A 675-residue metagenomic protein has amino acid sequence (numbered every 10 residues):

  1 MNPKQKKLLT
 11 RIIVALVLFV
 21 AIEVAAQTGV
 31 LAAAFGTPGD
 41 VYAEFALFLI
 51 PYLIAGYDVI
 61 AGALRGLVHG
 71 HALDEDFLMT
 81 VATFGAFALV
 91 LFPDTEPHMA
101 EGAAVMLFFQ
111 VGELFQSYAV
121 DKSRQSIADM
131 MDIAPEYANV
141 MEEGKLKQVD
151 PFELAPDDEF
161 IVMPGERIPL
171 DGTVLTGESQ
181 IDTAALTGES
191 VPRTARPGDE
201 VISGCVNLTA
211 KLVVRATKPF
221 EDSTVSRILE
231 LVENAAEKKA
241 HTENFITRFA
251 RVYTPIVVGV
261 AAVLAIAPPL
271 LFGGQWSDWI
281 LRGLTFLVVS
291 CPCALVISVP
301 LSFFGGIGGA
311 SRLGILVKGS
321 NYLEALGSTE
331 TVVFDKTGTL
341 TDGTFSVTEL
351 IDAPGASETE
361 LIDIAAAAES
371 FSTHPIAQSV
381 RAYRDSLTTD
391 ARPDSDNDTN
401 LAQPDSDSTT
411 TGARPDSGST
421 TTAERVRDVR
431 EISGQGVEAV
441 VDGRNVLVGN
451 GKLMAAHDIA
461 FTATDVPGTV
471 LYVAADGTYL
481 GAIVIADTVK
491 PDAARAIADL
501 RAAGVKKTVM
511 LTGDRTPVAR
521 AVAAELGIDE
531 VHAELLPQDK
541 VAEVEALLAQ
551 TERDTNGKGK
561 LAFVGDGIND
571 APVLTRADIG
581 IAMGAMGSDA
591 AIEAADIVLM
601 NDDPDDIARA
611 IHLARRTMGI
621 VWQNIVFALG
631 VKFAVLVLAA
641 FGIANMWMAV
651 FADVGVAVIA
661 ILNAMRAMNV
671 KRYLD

Functional and structural regions predicted by a protein language model:
M1-V14, A25, Y253: N-terminal membrane topogenic signal
L16-V17, N244-G273, R282-F303, W622-F651: Bilayer-spanning, highly hydrophobic alpha-helical transmembrane segments
E23, F48-Y137, M141, A155-F160 (+6 more regions): Actuator/coupling domain of P-type ATPases
L64-L73, F115-D129, L301-S320, M665-D675: Juxtamembrane helix-loop transition segments at the membrane interface in multi-pass membrane proteins
H69, E75-T80, L186, F245 (+3 more regions): Conserved catalytic phosphorylation-site environment of P-type ATPases
M163, V347, I351-K507, T516 (+1 more regions): P-type ATPase nucleotide-binding
D405, G443, G468-T469, A475-Q623 (+1 more regions): Conserved ATP-binding TGD loop and adjacent catalytic N/P-domain core of P-type ATPases
N556-K558, A595, M600-D675: Membrane-embedded transport module
